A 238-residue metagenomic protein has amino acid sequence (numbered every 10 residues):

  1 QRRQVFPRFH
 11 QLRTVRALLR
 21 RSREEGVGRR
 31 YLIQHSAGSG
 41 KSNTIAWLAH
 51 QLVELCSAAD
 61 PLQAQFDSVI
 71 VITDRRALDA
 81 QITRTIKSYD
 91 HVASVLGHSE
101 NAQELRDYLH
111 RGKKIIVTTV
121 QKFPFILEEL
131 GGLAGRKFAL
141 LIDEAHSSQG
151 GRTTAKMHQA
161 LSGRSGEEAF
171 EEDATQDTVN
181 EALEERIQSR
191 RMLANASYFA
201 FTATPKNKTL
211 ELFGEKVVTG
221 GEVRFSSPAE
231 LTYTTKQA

Functional and structural regions predicted by a protein language model:
Q1-S68, A77-A93, R111-K114, Q121 (+4 more regions): ATP-dependent helicase/translocase motor core
Y31, I70, I116, A139-L141 (+1 more regions): Hydrophobic/aromatic beta-strand patches that form the interior of the parallel beta-sheet core in alpha/beta enzyme
S36, T73, E144: Conserved residues at beta->alpha junctions
S42, I72, L78-D79, S147 (+1 more regions): General alpha-helical segment detector with a strong preference for membrane-spanning helices and helix-boundary regions
V69-V71, R164: Short cationic amphipathic helices and targeting signals
T73-R76, L96-R106, T119-F125: Conserved helicase motor
L109-G112, R191-L193: Extracellular/periplasmic catalytic domains that process cell-envelope and extracellular macromolecules
P124-L130, A134-A238: Signature of the SF2 helicase/ATPase Hel1-core->accessory helical subdomain module
